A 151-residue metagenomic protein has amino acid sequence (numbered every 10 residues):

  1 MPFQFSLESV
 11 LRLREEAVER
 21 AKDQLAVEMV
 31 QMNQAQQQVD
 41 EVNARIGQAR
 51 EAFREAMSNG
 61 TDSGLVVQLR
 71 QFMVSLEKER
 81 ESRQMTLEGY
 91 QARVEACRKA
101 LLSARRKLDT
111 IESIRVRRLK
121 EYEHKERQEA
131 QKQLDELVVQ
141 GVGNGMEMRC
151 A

Functional and structural regions predicted by a protein language model:
M1-A151: Charge-rich amphipathic alpha-helical interaction elements
